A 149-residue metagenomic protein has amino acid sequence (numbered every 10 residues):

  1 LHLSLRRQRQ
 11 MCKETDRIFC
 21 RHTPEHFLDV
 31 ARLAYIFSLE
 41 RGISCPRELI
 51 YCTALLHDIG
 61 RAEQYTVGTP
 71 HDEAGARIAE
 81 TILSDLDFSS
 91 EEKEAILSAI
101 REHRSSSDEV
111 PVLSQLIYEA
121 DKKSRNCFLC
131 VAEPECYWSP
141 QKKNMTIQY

Functional and structural regions predicted by a protein language model:
L1-C12: Single conserved hydrophobic/aromatic residue that forms the stacking wall/gate of nucleotide- or nucleobase-binding
H2-L3, I50, L97: Helix-centric, low-specificity signal for extended rod-like, repetitive segments
R6-R7, R47-C52: Short coil-to-beta-strand
E14-R47, L56, Y65-S90, E94-Y149: Divalent metal-dependent phosphate-bond-processing catalytic cores, especially two-metal-ion Mg2+/Mn2+ enzymes that act
C52-R61: Catalytic-site beta-strand/loop segments enriched in glycine and acidic/polar residues
